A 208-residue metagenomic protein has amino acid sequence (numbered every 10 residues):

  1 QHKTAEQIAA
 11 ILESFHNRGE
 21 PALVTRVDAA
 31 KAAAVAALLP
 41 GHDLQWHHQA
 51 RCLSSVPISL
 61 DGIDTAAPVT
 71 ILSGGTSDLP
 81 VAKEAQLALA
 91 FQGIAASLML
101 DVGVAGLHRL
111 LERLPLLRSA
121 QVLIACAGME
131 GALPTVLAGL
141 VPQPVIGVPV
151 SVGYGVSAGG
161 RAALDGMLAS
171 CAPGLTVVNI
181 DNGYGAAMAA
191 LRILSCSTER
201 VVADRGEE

Functional and structural regions predicted by a protein language model:
Q1-Q45: Long amphipathic alpha-helical segments
I8, D78-K83, L107-H108, A127-L137 (+2 more regions): Short glycine/serine/threonine-rich phosphate/pyrophosphate-binding segments that cradle anionic phosphate groups
A22-L23, P68-G74, S97, L123-A125 (+1 more regions): Short glycine-rich or small-residue beta-strand-to-loop segments that form or flank ligand, phosphate, metal/Fe-S
Q45-H47, L137-G160, E208: Short, acidic/small-residue loops that bind anionic groups at enzyme active sites
C52-S54, A95-L116, G160-A162, V178: Glycine-rich oxoanion-binding loops at beta->alpha junctions
D64-R109: Glycine-rich phosphate/diphosphate-binding loop of Rossmann-like nucleotide-binding domains
S73, L114, R118, V122 (+2 more regions): C-terminal binding/interaction regions
E112-V150: Glycine-rich phosphate-binding loop
